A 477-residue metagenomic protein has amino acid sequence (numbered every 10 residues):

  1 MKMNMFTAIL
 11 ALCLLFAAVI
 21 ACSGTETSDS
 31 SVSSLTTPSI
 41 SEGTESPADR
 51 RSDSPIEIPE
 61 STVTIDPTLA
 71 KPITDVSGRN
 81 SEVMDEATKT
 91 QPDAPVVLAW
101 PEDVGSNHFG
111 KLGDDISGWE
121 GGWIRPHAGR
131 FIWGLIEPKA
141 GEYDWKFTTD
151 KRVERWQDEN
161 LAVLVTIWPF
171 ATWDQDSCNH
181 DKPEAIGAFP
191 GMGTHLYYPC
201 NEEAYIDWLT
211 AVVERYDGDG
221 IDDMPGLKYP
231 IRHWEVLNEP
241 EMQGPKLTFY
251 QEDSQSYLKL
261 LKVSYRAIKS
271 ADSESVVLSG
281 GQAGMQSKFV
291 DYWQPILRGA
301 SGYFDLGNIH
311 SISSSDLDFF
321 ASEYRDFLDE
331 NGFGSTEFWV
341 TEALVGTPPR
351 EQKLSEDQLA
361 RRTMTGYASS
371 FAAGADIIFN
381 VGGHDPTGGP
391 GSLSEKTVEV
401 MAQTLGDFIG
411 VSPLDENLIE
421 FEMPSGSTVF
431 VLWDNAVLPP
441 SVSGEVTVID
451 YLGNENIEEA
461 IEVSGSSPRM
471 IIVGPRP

Functional and structural regions predicted by a protein language model:
M1-I9: Bacterial N-terminal signal peptides that target proteins for export
I9-V19: Bacterial N-terminal signal peptides
C22-P95: Ser/Thr-rich, Proline-interspersed low-complexity disordered segments
V83-I231, E235, E241, P245-L247: N-terminal substrate-binding region of glycoside hydrolase catalytic domains
D103-H108, G122-I132, A162-I167, R232-V236 (+6 more regions): Structural recognition of the beta-strand scaffold that forms the well-ordered cores of secreted hydrolase catalytic
W156, V212, W234, S264 (+4 more regions): Conserved, mostly hydrophobic/aromatic
N179-F304, S311-F327, N331, P348-T365 (+2 more regions): Active-site cleft segment of glycoside hydrolase catalytic domains centered on the general acid/base Glu
A360, M364-P439, L452-E455, S464-M470: Aromatic- and carboxylate-lined catalytic core of secreted/periplasmic carbohydrate-active enzymes
